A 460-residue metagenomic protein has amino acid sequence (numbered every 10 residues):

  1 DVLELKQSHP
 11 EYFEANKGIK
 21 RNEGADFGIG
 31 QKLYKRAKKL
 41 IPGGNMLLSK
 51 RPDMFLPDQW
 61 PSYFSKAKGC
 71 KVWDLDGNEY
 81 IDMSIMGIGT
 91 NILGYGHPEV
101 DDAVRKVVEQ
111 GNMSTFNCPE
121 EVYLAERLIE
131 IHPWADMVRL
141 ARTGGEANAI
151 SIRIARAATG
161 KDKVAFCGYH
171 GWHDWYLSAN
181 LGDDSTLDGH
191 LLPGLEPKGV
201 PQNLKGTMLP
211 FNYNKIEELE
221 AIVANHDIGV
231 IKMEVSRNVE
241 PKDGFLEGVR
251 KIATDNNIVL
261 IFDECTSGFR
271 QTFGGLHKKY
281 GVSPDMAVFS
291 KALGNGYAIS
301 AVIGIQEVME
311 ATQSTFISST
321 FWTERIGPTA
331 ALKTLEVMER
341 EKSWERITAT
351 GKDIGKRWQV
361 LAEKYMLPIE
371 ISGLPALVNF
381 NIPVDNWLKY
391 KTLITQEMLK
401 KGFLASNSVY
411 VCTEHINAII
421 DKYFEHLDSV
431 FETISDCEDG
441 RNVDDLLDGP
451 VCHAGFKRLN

Functional and structural regions predicted by a protein language model:
D1-Y12, E339-E341, A349, K400-N460: PLP-dependent enzyme catalytic core of the Aspartate aminotransferase-like
H9, A15-K66: Active-site-adjacent loop/helix segments that line or gate small-molecule/cofactor pockets in enzymes
E79-K161: Glycine-rich loop-to-alpha-helix module at the N-terminal edge of alpha/beta enzyme cores
Y123-V230: PLP-dependent aspartate aminotransferase-fold enzymes
K215-A221, M233-V259: Active-site core of PLP-dependent enzymes with the aminotransferase class I/II
Y280-T312, T323-A330: Active-site PLP attachment segment
T334-Q359: Structural signature of PLP-dependent enzymes
K352-G355, A362-T395, D445-N460: Conserved PLP-binding catalytic core of the aspartate aminotransferase-like
